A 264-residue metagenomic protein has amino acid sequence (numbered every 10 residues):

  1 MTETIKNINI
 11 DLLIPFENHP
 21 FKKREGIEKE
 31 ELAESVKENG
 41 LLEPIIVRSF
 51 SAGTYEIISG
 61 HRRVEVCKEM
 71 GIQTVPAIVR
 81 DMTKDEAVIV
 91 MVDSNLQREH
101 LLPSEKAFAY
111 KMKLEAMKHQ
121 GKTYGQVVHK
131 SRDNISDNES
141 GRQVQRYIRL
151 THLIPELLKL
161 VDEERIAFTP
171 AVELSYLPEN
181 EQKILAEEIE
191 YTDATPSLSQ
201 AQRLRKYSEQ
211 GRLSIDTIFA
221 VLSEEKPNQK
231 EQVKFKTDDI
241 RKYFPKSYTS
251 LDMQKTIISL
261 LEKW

Functional and structural regions predicted by a protein language model:
M1-R80, E86-E99: Short, charged/polar connector segments at secondary-structure boundaries
I8-D11, N39, R48, E115 (+4 more regions): Compositionally biased, intrinsically disordered low-complexity segments
F21-K23, K29, E65-H152, K159-D162 (+2 more regions): Amphipathic, charge-rich alpha-helical segments that serve as recognition/docking helices
L41-E43, Q97, Q120, Q126 (+2 more regions): Glutamine-centric residue-chemistry signal
R63, D85, K106-A107, A167-A171 (+1 more regions): Short runs of predominantly hydrophobic/aromatic residues within well-ordered alpha helices that form helix-helix
M112-L114, G141-K255: Amphipathic alpha-helical extensions and coiled-coil-like segments
Q254-W264: Low-complexity, acidic/Ser/Thr- and charged residue-rich accessory regions of DNA metabolism proteins
